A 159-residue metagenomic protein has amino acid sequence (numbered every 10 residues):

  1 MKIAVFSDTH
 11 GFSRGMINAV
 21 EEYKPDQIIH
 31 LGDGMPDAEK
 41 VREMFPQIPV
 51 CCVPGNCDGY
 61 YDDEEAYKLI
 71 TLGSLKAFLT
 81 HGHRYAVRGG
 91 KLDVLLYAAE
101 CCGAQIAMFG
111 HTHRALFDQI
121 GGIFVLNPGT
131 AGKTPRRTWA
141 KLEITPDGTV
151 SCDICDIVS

Functional and structural regions predicted by a protein language model:
M1-Q47, D58-A66, T138, P146 (+1 more regions): N-terminal active-site segment of His-dependent metallophosphoesterases
V5-S7, Q27-D33, C51-N56, F78-H81 (+2 more regions): Active-site neighborhood of phospho(di)ester-bond hydrolases with catalytic His/Asp-centered motifs
H10-R14, M35-E39, C57-D62, Y85-R88 (+2 more regions): Active-site environment of divalent metal-dependent phosphoester hydrolases
G15, L69, G73, E100-G103 (+2 more regions): Binuclear metal-dependent phosphoesterase catalytic core
P46-P49, I123: A short helix->loop->beta-strand "cap" motif at the edges of active sites that frequently abuts
P49-R88: Helix-adjacent hinge/juxtasegments
K76-T112: Internal catalytic-core helix/loop-beta-alpha segment that presents or stabilizes conserved functional determinants
